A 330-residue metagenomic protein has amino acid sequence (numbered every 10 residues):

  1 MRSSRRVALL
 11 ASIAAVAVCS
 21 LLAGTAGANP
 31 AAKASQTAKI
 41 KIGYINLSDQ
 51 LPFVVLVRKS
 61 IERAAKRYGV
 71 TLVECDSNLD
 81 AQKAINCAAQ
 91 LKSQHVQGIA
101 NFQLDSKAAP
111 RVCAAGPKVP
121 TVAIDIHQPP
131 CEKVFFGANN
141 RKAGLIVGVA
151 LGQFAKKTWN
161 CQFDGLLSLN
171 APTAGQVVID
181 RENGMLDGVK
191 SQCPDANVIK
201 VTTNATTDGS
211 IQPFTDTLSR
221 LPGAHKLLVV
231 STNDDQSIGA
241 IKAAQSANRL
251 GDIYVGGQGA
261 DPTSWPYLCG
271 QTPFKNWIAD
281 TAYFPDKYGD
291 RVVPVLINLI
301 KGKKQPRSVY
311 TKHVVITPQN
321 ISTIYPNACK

Functional and structural regions predicted by a protein language model:
M1-K41, G116-V119, K330: Short, low-complexity disordered leader/linker segments with a strong preference for bacterial N-terminal type II
A28-I42, K66, A155-F163: Immediate post-signal peptide segment of exported/extracytoplasmic ligand-binding proteins
N29-A34, A38-I40, L169-N170, V177 (+1 more regions): Hinge/cleft segment of the Venus flytrap/periplasmic-binding protein
I40, Y68-T71, Q94-G98, P117-T121 (+4 more regions): Loop/turn elements at helix/coil->beta-strand transitions in domains of secreted/extracellular proteins
I45-R58, V73-K83, D105, I126 (+6 more regions): Hinge/beta->alpha junction and helix N-cap segments in small-molecule ligand-binding domains
K92, L151-W159, L218, V292-K304: Short, hydrophobic alpha-helical segments
N101-P117, M185, T203-Y267: Hydrophobic alpha-helical
S106-K142, C161, G165, D261-F274 (+1 more regions): Flexible loop/hinge segments that line or gate small-molecule binding clefts
